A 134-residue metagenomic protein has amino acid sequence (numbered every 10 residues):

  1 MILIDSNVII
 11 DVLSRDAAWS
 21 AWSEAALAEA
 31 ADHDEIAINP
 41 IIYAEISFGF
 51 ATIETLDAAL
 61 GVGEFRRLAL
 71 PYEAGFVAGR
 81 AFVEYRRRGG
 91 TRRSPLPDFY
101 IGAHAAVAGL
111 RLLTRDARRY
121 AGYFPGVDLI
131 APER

Functional and structural regions predicted by a protein language model:
M1, A28, G102-R134: Acidic, PIN/NYN-like endoribonuclease modules and their adjacent C-terminal/linker elements
M1-I38, F48-A59, I130: Short, well-structured N-terminal submotif of metal-dependent ribonuclease cores
I2, E35-A37, G63-A69, R111: Short loop->beta-strand "edge-of-pocket" segments that line small-molecule binding or catalytic clefts across diverse
D5, I38-N39, R93-P95, D116 (+1 more regions): Histidine- and aromatic-rich ligand-binding microenvironments
L13-D16, E45, R88-R92: Short, flexible loop segments at the rims of nucleotide/cofactor-binding pockets, characterized by
N39, Y43, I53-L56, G75-G79 (+1 more regions): A general structural signal for well-ordered alpha-helical segments in protein cores
R66-R115: Active-site neighborhoods of divalent-metal-dependent phosphate/nucleic-acid chemistry enzymes
